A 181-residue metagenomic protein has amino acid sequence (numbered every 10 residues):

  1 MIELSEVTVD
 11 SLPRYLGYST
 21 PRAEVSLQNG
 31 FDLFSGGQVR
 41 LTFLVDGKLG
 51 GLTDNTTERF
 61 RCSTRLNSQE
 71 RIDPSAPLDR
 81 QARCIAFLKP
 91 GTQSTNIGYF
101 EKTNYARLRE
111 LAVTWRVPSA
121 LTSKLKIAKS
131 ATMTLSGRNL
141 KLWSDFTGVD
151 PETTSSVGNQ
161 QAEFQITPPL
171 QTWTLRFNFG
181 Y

Functional and structural regions predicted by a protein language model:
M1-E24, L52-N67, P77-R80, D145-G148 (+1 more regions): Primarily recognizes Gram-negative and organellar outer-membrane beta-barrels
M1-T42, C84-T103, R107-E110, T114-T122: Outer-membrane beta-barrel transmembrane strand signature
R22-E24, E110, A128-S130, L170-T174: A general secondary-structure signal for short beta-strands and their flanking turns/coil in non-transmembrane regions
L33, V39-F43, K129-L135, L175: Transmembrane beta-strands of outer-membrane beta-barrel proteins
F34-T56: Glycine-rich phosphate/pyrophosphate-binding loops and their adjacent beta-strand/loop elements at enzyme active sites
K48-T132, S136-R138: Extracytoplasmic gating/loop element in the C-terminal half of outer-membrane beta-barrel translocons and assembly
Q69, R83, P90-Q93, S144-Y181: C-terminal beta-signal and terminal closure region of outer-membrane beta-barrel proteins
